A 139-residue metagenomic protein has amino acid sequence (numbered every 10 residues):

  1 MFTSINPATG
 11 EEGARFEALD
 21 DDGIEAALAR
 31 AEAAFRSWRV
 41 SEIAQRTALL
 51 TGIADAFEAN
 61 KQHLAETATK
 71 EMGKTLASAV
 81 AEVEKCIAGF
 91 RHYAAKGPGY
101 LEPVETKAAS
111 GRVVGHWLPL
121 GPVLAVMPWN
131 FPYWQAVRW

Functional and structural regions predicted by a protein language model:
M1-G111: N-terminal Rossmann-like NAD(P)+-binding subdomain of aldehyde/semialdehyde dehydrogenases
V104-W139: Conserved small-residue-rich beta-alpha loop and adjacent elements that most often cradle the phosphate/pyrophosphate
